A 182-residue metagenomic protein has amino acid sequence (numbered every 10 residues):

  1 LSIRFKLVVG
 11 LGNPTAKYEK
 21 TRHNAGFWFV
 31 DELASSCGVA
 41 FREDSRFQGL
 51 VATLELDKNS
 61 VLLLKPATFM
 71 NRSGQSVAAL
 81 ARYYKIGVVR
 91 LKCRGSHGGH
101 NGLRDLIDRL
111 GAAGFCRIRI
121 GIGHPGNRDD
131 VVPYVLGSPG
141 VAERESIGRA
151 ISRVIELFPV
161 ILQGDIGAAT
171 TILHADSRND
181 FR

Functional and structural regions predicted by a protein language model:
L1-R94, R104-I118, P125-D130, E145-S152 (+1 more regions): Nucleotide and nucleotide-moiety/phosphate-recognizing core
V89-S96, V135-P139: Short glycine-enriched, charge-decorated loop/helix-capping segments at active-site entrances that position
